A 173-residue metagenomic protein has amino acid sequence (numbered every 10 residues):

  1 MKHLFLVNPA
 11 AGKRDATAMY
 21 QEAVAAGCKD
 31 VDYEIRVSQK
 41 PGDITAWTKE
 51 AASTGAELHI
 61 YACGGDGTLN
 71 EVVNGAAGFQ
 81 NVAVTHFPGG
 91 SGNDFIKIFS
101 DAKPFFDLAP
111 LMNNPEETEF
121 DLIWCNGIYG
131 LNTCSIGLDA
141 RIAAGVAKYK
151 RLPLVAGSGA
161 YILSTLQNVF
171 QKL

Functional and structural regions predicted by a protein language model:
M1-I60, N70, N74: ATP/NTP phosphate-donor binding region
L4-L6, S38, G78-L173: Catalytic core of DAGKc-family lipid kinases
T17, L69-V72, F95-K97, I142: Basic, gly/Ser/Thr/Pro-rich low-complexity segments located predominantly at protein N termini
A62-C63, H86: Short beta-strand scaffold positions
D66: Polar, low-complexity loop segments and adjacent catalytic/binding residues used for recognizing and processing sugar
